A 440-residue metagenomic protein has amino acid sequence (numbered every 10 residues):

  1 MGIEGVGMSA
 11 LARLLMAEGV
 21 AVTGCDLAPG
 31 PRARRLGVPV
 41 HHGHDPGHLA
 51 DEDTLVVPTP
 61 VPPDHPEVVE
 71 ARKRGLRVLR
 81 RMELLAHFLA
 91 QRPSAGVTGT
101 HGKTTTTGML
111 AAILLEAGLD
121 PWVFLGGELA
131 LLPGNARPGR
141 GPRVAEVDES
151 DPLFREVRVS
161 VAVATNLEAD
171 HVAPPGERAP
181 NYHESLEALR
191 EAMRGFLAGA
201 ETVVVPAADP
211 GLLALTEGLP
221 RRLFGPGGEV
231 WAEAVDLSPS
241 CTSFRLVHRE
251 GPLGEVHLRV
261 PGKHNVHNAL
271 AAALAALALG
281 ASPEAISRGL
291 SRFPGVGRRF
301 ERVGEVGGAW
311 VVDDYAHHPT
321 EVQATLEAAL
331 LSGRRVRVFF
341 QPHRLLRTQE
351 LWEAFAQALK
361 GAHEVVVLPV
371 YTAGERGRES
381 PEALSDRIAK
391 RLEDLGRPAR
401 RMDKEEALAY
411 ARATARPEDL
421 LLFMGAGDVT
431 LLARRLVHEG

Functional and structural regions predicted by a protein language model:
M1-R32, L36-V40, D51, L55 (+7 more regions): ATP-dependent carboxylate-amine ligase
A33-G37, H41, G47-V57, V61-R80 (+8 more regions): Acidic, Mg2+-coordinating active-site environments of NTP-dependent enzymes
P63-H65, P152-L153, D170-H171, L212 (+2 more regions): Short glycine-rich, flexible loops that bind phosphorylated cofactors or substrates
A95-V97: Hydrophobic anchor at the beta1->P-loop junction of P-loop NTPases
R137-G139: Conserved motor-coupling elements within RecA-like helicase/translocase cores
P142-S150, V311-H317: Switch II (G3) loop of P-loop NTPases
